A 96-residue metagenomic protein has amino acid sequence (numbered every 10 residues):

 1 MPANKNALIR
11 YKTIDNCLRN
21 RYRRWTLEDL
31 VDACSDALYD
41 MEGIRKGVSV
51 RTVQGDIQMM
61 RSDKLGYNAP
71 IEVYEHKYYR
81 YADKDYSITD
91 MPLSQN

Functional and structural regions predicted by a protein language model:
M1-N96: Short, basic/aromatic recognition patches that contact phosphate-bearing ligands
